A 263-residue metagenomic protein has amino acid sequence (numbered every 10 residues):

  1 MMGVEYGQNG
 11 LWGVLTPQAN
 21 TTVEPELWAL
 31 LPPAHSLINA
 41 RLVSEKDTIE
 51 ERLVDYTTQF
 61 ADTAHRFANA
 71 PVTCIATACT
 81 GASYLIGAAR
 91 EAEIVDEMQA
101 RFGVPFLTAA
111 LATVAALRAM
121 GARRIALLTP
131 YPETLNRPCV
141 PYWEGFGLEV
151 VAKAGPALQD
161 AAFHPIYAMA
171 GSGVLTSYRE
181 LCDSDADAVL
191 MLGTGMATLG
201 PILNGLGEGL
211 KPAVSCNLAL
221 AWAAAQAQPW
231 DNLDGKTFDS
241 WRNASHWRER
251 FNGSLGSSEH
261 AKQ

Functional and structural regions predicted by a protein language model:
M1-D62, E133-M169: N-terminal glycine-rich anion-binding loop in soluble enzyme alpha/beta folds
A64-L111: Glycine/small-residue-rich loop that forms an oxyanion/phosphate-binding "nest" at active or ligand-binding sites
T73-A78, A126-L128, A186-T194: Periplasmic-binding protein-like
A76-T77, F106-A110, A152-K153, L190-M191 (+1 more regions): General beta-strand structural signal in soluble alpha/beta enzymes
I94-L117, L206-A224: Short, acidic/small-residue loops that bind anionic groups at enzyme active sites
E97-A161, F238, R242, W247 (+1 more regions): Conserved beta-alpha
L158-F163, P212-N232: Short, flexible loop segments at boundaries between secondary-structure elements
S172-G209, L220-A224: Hydrophobic alpha-helical
